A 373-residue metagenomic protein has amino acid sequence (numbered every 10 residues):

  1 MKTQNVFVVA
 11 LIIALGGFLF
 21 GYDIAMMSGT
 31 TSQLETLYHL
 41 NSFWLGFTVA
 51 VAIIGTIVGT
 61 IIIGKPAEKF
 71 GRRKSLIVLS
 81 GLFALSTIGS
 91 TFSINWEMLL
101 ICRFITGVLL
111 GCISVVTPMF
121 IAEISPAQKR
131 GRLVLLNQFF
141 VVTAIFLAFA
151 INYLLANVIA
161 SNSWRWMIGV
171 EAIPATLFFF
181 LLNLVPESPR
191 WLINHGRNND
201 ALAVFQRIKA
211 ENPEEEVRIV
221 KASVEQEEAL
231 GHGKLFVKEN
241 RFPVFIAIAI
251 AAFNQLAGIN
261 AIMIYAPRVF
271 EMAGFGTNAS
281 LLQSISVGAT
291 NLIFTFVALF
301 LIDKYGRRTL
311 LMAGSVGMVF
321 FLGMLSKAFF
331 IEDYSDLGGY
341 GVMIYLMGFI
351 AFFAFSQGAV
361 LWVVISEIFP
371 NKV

Functional and structural regions predicted by a protein language model:
M1-D200, V204-Q206, E225-V373: Alpha-helical transmembrane bundle of multi-pass membrane proteins
I208-E211: Short helix/loop segments within enzyme catalytic domains that coordinate or immediately flank catalytic cofactors
P213-A222: Short, well-structured alpha-helical segments
